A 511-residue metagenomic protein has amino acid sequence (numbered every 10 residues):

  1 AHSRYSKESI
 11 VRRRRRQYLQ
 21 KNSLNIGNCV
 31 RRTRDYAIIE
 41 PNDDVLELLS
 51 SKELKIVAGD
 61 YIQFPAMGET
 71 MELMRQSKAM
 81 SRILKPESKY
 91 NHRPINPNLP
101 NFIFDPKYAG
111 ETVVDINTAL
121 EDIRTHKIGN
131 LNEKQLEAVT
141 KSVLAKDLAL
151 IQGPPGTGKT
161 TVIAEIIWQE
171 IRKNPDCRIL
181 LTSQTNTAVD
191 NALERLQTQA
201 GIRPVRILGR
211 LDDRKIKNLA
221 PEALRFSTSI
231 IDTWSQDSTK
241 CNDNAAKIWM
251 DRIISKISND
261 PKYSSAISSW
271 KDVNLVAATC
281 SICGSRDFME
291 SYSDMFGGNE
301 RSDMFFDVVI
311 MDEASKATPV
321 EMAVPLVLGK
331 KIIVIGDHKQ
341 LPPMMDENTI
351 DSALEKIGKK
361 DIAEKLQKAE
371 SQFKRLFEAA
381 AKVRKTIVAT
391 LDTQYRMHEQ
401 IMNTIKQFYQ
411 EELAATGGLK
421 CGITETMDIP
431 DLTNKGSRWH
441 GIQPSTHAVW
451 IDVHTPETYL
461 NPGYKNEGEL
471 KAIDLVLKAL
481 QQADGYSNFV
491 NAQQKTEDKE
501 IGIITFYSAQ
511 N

Functional and structural regions predicted by a protein language model:
A1-L131, L136, T140, I207 (+1 more regions): Pre-ATPase regulatory/linker segments immediately N-terminal to the P-loop/RecA-like helicase/translocase core
L19, L48-S50, F102, D122-I123 (+4 more regions): Conserved P-loop NTPase motor core of helicases/translocases
K127-D147, V162, A278, K465: N-terminal pre-P-loop "Q-motif" helix
K134, A145-I151, D176-C177, N274: Pre-Walker A (Motif I) flank of P-loop NTPase domains
G156: Walker A (P-loop) phosphate-binding loop of P-loop NTPases
T160-W168, V320: Motif I (Walker A/P-loop) of helicase-class P-loop NTPases
I166-E170, A192, L328, V476: Hydrophobic residues on the short alpha-helix immediately C-terminal to a glycine-rich phosphate/catalytic loop
N174, S281-I282, Y292-M311, S315-N511: Conserved helicase motor core of SF1/SF2 NTP-dependent helicases
